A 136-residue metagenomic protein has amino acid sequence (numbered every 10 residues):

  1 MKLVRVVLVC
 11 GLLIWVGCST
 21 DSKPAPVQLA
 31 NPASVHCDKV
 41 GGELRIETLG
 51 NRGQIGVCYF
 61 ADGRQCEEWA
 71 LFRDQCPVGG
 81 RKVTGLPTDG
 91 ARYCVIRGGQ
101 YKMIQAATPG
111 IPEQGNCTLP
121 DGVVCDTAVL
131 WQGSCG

Functional and structural regions predicted by a protein language model:
K2-V9: Sec-dependent signal peptide recognition, specifically the positively charged N-region followed immediately by
I14-G17: C-terminal motif of bacterial Sec signal peptides marking the signal peptidase cleavage site
S19-G136: Mitochondrial intermembrane space
